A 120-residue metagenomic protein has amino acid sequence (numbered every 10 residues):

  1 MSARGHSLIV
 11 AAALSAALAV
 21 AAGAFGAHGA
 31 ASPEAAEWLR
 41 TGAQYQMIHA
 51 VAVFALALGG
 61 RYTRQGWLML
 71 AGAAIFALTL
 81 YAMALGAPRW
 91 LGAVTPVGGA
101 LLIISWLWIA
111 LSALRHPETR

Functional and structural regions predicted by a protein language model:
M1-R120: Polytopic transmembrane helical bundles with strong interfacial aromatic enrichment
